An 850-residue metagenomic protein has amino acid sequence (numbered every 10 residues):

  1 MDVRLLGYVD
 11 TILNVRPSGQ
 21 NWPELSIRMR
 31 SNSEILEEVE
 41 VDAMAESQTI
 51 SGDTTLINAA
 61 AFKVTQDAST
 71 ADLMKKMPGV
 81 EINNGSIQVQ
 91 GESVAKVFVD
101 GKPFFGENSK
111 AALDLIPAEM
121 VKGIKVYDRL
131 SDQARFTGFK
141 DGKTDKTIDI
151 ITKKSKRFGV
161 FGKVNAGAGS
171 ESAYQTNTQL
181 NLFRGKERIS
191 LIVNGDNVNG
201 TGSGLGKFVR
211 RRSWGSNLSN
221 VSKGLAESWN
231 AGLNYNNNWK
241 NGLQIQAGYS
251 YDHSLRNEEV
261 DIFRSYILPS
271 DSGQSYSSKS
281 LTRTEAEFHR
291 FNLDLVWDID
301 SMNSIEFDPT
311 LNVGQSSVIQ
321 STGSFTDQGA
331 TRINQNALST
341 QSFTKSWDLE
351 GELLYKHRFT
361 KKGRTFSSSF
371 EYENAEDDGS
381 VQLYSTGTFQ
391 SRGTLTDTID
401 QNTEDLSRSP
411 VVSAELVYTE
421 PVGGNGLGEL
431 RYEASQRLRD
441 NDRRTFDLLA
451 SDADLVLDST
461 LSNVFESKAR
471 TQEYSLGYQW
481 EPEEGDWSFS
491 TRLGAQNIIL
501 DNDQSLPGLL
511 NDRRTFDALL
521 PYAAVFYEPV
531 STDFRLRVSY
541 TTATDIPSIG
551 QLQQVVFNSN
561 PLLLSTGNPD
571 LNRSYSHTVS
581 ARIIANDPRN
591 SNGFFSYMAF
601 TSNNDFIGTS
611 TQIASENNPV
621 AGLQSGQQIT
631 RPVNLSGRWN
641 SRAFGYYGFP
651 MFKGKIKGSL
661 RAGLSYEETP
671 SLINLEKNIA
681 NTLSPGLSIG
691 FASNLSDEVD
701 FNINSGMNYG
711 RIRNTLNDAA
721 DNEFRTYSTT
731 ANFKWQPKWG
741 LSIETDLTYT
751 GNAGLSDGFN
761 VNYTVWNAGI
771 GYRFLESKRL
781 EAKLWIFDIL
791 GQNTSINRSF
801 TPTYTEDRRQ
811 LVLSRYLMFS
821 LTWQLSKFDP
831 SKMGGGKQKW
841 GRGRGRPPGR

Functional and structural regions predicted by a protein language model:
M1-V3, I27-M29: Glycine-centered loop-to-beta-strand initiation motif
R4-L6, F787: Beta-strand-rich extracellular modules
L6-V9, R16-W22, S33-E38, M44-S321 (+16 more regions): Membrane-proximal, glycine/serine-rich, low-complexity loop/turn segments characteristic of large bacterial
D53, N199-N217, E259-S277, S324-A337 (+7 more regions): Surface-exposed loop/turn segments flanking beta-strands in extracellular/periplasmic regions
S170, K223-L225, R283-E285, Q341-K345 (+10 more regions): Replace "Gram-negative outer membrane beta-barrel proteins" with "bacterial and organellar outer membrane beta-barrel
K279, V411-S413, T445, V456-F465 (+3 more regions): Outer membrane beta-barrel strand-and-loop segments of large Gram-negative receptors, especially TonB-dependent
G428-V530, G710, N714-D721: Signature of Gram-negative outer-membrane beta-barrel scaffolds
F701-R773, S799: C-terminal beta-barrel architecture of Gram-negative outer-membrane proteins
